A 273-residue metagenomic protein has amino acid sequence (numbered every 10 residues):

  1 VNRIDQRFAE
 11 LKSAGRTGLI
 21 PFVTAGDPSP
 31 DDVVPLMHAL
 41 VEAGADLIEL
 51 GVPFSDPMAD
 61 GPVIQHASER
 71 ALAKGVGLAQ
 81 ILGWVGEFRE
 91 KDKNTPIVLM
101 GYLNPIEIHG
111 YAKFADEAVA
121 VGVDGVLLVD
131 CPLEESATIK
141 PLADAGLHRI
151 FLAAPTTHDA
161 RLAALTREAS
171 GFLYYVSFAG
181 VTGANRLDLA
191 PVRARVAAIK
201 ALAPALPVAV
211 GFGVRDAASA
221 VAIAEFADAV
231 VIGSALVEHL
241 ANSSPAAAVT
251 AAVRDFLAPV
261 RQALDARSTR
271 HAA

Functional and structural regions predicted by a protein language model:
V1-L11, P30, S55-H66, A73-F88 (+6 more regions): Active-site-adjacent beta->alpha loops and helix N-cap segments on the catalytic face of soluble alpha/beta enzymes
L19-V23, I48-L50, I97-G101, V126-L128 (+4 more regions): Hydrophobic faces of well-ordered beta-strands that scaffold small-molecule active sites in alpha/beta enzyme cores
L19-V33, V98-G110, H148-T157, N185: Active-site mouth loops of central-metabolism enzymes
P21, L40, I48-G51, A118 (+4 more regions): Conserved, mostly hydrophobic/aromatic
P30-V41, T157-R167, L202-A203, V210 (+1 more regions): Catalytic cores of alpha/beta
G44, A118-G125, L142-I150, R167-Y175 (+2 more regions): Glycine-enriched alpha-helix->loop->beta-strand junction motifs that scaffold or abut catalytic
A45-S55, V121-E135, Y175-G183, F226-P245: Glycine-rich phosphate-binding active-site loops on the catalytic face of alpha/beta enzymes
A198-L206, R215-E225, A229-A273: Alpha/beta catalytic cores of nucleotide-metabolism and tRNA/nucleoside-modifying enzymes
